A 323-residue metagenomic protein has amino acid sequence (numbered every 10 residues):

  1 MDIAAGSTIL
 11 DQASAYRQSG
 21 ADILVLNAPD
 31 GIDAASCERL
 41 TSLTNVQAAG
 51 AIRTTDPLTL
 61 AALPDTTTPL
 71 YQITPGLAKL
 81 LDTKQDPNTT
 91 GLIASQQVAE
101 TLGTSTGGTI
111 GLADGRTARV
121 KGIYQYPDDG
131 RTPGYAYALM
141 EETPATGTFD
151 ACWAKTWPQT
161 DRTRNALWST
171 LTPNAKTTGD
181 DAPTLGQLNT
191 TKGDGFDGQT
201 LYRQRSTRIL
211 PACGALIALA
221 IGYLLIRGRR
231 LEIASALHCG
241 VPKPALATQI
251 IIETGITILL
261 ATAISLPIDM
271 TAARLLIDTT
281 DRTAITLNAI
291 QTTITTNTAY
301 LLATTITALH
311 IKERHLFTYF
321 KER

Functional and structural regions predicted by a protein language model:
M1-A21, I306, H310: Alpha-helical transmembrane segments
D2-G6, T207-A234, L246: A hydrophobic alpha-helix feature that marks transmembrane segments and, especially, their cytosolic C-terminal ends
S14-A34: Short extracytoplasmic/periplasmic juxtamembrane "stem" segments immediately C-terminal to an N-terminal membrane anchor
L40-G193: Basic-flanked hydrophobic alpha-helices used for secretion and membrane insertion
F149-T160, T200-T207, G228-Q249: Hydrophobic alpha-helical transmembrane segments
A175-G214, L224-R227: Peri-transmembrane interface segments
S235-T283, L287-A303: Transmembrane alpha-helical interface segments in multi-pass membrane proteins
I294-R323: C-terminal membrane-exit region of the final transmembrane helix in multipass inner-membrane proteins
